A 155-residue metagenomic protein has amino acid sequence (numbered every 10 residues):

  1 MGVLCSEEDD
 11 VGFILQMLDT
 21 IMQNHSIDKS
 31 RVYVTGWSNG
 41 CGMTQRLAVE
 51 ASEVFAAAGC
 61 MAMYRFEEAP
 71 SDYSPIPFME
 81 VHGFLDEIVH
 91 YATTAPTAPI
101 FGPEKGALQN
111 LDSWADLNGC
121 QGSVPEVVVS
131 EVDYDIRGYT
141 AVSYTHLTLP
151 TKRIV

Functional and structural regions predicted by a protein language model:
G2-S38: Gly/Ser-rich "nucleophile elbow"/oxyanion-hole loop immediately N-terminal to the catalytic nucleophile in hydrolases
L4-G12, V49, F101-K105: Soluble non-cytosolic domains of exported or imported proteins
M17-N24, L47-V54, M61, S113-C120: Structured segments of extracytoplasmic/periplasmic soluble domains in secreted or envelope-associated proteins
S30-P75: Primarily recognizes the serine-hydrolase "nucleophile elbow" in alpha/beta-hydrolase and SGNH/GDSL folds
E80-H82: Short beta-strand/loop motif that positions the catalytic acidic residue of the alpha/beta-hydrolase fold
F84-Y144: Active-site-adjacent alpha-helix of alpha/beta-hydrolase-fold enzymes
T145-T151: Conserved small/polar residues in nucleotide/adenosyl-binding loops
